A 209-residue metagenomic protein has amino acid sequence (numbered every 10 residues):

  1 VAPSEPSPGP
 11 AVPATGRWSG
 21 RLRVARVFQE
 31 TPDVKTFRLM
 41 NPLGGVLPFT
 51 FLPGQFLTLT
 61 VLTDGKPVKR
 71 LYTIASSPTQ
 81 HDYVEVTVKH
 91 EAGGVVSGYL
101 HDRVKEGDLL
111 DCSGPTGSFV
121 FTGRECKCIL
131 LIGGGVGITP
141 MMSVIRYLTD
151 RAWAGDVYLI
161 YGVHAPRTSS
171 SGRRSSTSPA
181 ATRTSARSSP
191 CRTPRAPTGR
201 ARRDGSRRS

Functional and structural regions predicted by a protein language model:
P3, P10, T15, G93-S209: FNR/FR-type flavoprotein reductase catalytic core
P3-D108, K127, V163-A165, P190-P194: Ferredoxin-reductase
